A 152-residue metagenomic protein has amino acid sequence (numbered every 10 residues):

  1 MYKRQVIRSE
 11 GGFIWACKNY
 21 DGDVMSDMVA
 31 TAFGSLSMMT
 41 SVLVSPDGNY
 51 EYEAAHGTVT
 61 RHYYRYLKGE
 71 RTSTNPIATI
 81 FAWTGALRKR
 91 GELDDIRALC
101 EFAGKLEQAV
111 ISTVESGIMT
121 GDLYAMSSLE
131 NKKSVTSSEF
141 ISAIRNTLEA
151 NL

Functional and structural regions predicted by a protein language model:
M1-Y2: Short, small-residue-biased leader/transition segments that mark boundaries at the very start of proteins
V6-K105, S112-T113: Glycine-rich phosphate/nucleotide-binding loop
K68-T74, K89-L152: Internal helix-turn-beta structural module
